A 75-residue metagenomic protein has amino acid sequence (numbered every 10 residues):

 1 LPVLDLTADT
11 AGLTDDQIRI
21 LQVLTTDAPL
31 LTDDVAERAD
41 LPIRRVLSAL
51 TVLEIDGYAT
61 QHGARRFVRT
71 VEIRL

Functional and structural regions predicted by a protein language model:
L1-L75: Glycine-biased, small-residue-rich flexible motifs in mid-sequence functional cores and linkers
